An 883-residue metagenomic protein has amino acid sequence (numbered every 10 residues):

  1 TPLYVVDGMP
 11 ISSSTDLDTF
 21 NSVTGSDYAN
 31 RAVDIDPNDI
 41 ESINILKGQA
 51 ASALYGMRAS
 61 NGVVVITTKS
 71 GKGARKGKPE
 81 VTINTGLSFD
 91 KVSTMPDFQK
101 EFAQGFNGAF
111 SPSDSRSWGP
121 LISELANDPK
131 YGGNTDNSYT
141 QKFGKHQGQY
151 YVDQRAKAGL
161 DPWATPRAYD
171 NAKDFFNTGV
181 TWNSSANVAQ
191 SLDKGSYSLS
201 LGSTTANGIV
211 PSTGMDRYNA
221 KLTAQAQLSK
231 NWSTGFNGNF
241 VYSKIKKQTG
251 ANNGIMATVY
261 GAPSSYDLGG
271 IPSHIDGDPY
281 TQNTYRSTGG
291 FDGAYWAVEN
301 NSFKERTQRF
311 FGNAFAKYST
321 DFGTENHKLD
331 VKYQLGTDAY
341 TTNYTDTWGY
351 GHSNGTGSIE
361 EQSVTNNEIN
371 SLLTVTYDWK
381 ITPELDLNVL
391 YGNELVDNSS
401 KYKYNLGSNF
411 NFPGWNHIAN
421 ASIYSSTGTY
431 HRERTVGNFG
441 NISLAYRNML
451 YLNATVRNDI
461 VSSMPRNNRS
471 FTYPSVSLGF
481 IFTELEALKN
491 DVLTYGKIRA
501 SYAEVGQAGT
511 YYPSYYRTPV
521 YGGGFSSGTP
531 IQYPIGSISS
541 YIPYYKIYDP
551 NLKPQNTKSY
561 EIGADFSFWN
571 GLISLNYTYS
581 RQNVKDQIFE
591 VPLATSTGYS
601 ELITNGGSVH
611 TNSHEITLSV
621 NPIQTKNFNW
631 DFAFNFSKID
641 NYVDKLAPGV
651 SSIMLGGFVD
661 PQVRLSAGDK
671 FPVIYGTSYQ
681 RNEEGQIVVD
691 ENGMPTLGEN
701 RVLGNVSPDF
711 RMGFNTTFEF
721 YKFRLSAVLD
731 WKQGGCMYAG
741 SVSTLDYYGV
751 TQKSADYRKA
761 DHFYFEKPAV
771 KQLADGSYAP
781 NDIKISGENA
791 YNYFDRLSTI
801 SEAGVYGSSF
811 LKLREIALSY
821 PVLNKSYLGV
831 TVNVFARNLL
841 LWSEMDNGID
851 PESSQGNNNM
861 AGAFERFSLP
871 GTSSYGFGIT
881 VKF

Functional and structural regions predicted by a protein language model:
T1-D16, N30-K47, M57-N61, A74-N84 (+1 more regions): Periplasmic N-terminal gating module of Gram-negative TonB-dependent outer-membrane receptors
P2-L3, S12-A29, K72-P211, Q248-N252 (+7 more regions): Residues embedded in well-ordered regular secondary structure
I11-S13, Q49-L54, G71-A74, F89-V92 (+7 more regions): Short beta-strands and strand-coil junctions in structured, solvent-facing domains, enriched
P37-N38, G56-S60, T213-D216, G250 (+1 more regions): Short, glycine-/polar-rich solvent-exposed loops and beta-turns at beta-strand/coil boundaries
P96, K100-V152, V241-T284, Y402-Y404 (+4 more regions): A surface-exposed, glycine/aromatic-enriched loop/edge motif typical of exported proteins
G159-P162, G536-Y545, N583-S608, A633 (+4 more regions): Surface-exposed, extracytoplasmic segments of Gram-negative outer-membrane nutrient-acquisition systems
R217, T223-W232, N237-Y242, K246 (+5 more regions): Extracellular/periplasmic, surface-exposed regions of secreted and cell-surface proteins
